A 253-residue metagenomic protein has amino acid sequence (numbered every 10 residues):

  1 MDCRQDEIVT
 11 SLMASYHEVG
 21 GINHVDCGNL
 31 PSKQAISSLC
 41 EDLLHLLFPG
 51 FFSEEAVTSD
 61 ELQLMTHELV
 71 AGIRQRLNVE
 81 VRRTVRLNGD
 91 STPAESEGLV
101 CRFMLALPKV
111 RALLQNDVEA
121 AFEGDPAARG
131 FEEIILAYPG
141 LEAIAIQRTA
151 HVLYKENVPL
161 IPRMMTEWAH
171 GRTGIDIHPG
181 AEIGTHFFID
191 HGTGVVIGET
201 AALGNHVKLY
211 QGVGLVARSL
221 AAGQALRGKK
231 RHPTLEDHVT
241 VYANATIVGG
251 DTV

Functional and structural regions predicted by a protein language model:
M1-E167: Terminal amphipathic alpha-helical/low-complexity segments used for targeting or macromolecular assembly
H170-V253: Structural signal for interior beta-strand "rungs" in well-ordered beta-sheet cores of soluble enzyme domains
